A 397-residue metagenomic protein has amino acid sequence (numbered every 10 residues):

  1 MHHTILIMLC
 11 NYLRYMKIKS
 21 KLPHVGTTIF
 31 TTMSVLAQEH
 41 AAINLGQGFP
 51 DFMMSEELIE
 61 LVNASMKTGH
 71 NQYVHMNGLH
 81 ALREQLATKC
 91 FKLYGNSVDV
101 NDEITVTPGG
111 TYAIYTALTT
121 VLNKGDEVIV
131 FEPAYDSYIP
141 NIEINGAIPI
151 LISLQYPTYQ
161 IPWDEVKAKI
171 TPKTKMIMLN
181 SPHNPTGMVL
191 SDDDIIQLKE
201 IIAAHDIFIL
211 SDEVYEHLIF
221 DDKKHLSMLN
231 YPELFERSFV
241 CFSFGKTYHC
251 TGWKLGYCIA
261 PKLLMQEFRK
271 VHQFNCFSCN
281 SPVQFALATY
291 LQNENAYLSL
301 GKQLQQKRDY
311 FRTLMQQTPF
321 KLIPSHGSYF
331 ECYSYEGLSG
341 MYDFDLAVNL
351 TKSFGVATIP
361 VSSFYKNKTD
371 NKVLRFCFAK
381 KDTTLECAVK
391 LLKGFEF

Functional and structural regions predicted by a protein language model:
N11-Y15, T88, K167-A168, N349-T358 (+1 more regions): PLP-dependent enzyme catalytic core of the Aspartate aminotransferase-like
K19-G109, T116, Y290-Q292, F397: N-terminal small-domain helix-loop-helix segment of the aminotransferase-like
H40, N145, A204-H205, T318 (+1 more regions): Helix C-cap/helix->beta junction micro-motif
T120-I142: Conserved PLP-anchoring active-site segment centered on the Schiff-base-forming lysine
I144-I150: A short helix-loop-beta submotif of the ANL/AMP-binding
I150, L154-D221: Active-site phosphate-binding strand-loop segment of PLP-dependent enzymes
N230-Y231, F235-Q305, D309-T318, F395-F397: Conserved core segment of the aminotransferase class I/II
A288, L304-R312, L322-Y335, T369: Conserved glycine-rich beta-strand-loop-beta hairpin in the small C-terminal domain of fold type I
